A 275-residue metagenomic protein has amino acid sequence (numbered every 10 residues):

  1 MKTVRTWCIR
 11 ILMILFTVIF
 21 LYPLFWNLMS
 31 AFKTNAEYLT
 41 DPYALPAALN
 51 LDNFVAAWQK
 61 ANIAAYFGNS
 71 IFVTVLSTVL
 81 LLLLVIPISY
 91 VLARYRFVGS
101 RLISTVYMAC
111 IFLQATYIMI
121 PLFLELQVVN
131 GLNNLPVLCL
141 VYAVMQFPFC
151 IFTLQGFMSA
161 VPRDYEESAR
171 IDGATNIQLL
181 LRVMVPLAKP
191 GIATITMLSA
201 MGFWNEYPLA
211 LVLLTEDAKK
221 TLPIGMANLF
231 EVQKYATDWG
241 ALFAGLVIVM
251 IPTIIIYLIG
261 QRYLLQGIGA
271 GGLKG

Functional and structural regions predicted by a protein language model:
K2-G275: A structural signal for multi-pass alpha-helical bundles of membrane permease subunits that mediate small-molecule
